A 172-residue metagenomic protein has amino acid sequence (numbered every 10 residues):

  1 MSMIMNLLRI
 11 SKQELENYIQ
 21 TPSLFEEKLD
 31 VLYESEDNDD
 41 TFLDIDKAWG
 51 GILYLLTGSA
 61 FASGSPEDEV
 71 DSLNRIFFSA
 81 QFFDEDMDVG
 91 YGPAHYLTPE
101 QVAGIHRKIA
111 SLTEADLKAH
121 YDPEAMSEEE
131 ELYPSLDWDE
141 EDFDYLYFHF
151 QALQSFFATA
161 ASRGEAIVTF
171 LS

Functional and structural regions predicted by a protein language model:
M1-F148, A152-S155, T159: Acidic (Asp/Glu-rich) sequence patches and key acidic residues that form negatively charged surfaces used
T159-A160, E165-A166: A hydrophobic membrane-anchoring alpha-helix module
T169: A short glycine-rich, hydrophobically flanked beta-strand micro-motif that places a catalytic Asp/Glu for divalent metal
